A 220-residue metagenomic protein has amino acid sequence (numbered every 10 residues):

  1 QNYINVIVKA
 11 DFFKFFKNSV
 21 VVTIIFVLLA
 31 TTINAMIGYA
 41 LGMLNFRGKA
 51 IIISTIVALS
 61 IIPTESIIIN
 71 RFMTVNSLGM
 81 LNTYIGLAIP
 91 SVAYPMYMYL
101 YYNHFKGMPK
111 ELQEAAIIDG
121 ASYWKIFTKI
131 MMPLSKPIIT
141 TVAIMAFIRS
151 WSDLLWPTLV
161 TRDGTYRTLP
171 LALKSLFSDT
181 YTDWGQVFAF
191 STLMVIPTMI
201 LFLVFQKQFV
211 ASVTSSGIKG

Functional and structural regions predicted by a protein language model:
Q1-G220: A structural signal for multi-pass alpha-helical bundles of membrane permease subunits that mediate small-molecule
